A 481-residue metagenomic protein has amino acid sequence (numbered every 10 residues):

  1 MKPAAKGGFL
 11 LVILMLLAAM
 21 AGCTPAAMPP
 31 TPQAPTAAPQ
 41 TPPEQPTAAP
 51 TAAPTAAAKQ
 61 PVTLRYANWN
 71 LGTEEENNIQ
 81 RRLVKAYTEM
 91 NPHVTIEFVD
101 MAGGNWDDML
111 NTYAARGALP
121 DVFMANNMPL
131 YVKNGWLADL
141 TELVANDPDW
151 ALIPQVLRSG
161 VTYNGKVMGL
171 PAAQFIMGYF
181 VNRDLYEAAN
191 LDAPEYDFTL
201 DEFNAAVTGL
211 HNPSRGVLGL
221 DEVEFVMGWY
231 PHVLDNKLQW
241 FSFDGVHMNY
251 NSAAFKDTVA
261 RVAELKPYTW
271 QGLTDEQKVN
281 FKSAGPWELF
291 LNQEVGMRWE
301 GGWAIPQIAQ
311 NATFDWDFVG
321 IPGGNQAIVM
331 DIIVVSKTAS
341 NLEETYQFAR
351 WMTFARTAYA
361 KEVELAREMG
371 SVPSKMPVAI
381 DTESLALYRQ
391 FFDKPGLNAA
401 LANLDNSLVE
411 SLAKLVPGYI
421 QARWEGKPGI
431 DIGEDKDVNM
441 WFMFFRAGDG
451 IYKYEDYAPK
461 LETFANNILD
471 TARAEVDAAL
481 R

Functional and structural regions predicted by a protein language model:
T24, P35-P54, E187, N398-R481: Conserved C-terminal helix/tail region of periplasmic/extracytoplasmic solute-binding proteins
A56-A58, A102, N126-G178, D317-V319: Hinge/lid segment of periplasmic solute-binding proteins
A56-A58, I308-A312, G324-A327, V335-V438 (+1 more regions): C-terminal lobe and pocket-closing loops of periplasmic/extracytoplasmic Venus-flytrap solute-binding proteins
Q60-G72, V94-V99, D121-V122, M168 (+1 more regions): Short, well-ordered beta-strand elements
R82-I153, E187-N190, E195, W287-L291 (+2 more regions): Extracytoplasmic "Venus flytrap"/periplasmic binding protein-like
T141-I153, Y196, L218-L220, L238-A260 (+2 more regions): Short, solvent-exposed loop/beta-turn-alpha elements that line the ligand-binding surface or hinge of extracytoplasmic
N164-A172, M177, E187, E202-A263 (+2 more regions): Extracytoplasmic/periplasmic solute-binding protein
V207-T208, V246-V279, A309-A312, I321: Glycine-centered hinge/linker elements that transmit conformational signals in sensory and ligand-binding systems
